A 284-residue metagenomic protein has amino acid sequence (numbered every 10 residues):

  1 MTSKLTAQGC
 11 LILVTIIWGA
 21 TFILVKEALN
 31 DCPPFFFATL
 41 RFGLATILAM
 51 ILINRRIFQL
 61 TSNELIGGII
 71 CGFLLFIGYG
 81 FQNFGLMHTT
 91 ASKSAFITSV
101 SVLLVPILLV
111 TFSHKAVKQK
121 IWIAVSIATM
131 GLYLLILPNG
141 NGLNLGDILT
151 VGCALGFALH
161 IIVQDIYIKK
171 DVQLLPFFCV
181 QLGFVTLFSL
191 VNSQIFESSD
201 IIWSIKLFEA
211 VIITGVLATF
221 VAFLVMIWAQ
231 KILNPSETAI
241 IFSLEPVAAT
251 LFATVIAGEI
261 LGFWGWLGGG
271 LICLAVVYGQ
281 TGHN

Functional and structural regions predicted by a protein language model:
S3-Q8, D31-F35, T39, L60-I66 (+3 more regions): Juxtamembrane helix-entry segments on the extracytoplasmic side of multipass membrane proteins
G9, L40-G43, S243-N284: C-terminal-most transmembrane helix of multi-pass membrane proteins
I17, T21-F22, M50-T98, L134 (+1 more regions): Specific transmembrane alpha-helical segments of multi-pass solute transporters/efflux pumps, especially DMT/EamA
A20, L24-E27, D31, A45-T61 (+4 more regions): Membrane-interface helix-cap regions at the ends of transmembrane helices in multi-pass membrane proteins
I23, T46-A49, V105-P106, G142-E197: Transmembrane alpha-helical segments that form core, pore/gating elements of small-molecule transporters/exporters
A38-L40, S94-V100, Q164-T186, V216-V255: Helix-helix packing/entry segments at the starts of transmembrane helices
L48-I57, S101-I123, V247-L267: C-terminal transmembrane-helix exit sites in multi-pass transporters
A49, I69-C71, V117-L137, C153-F157 (+3 more regions): Hydrophobic transmembrane alpha-helices of multi-pass small-molecule transport proteins
